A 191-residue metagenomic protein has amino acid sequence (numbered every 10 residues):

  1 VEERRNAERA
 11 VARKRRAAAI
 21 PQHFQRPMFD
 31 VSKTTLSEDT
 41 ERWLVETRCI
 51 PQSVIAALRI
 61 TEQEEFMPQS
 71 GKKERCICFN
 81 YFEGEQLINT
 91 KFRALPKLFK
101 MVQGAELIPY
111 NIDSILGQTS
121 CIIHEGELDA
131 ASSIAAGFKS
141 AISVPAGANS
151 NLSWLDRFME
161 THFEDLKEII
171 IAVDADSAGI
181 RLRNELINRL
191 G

Functional and structural regions predicted by a protein language model:
V1-G84, E106-L107, I112-T119: TOPRIM metal-binding catalytic domain and adjacent DNA-binding surface shared by DnaG-type primases
K33, I122-I123, G179: Charged, low-complexity surface patches
V45, I55, I134-A135, I187: Residue-level preference for well-ordered alpha-helical positions
C49-I50, F138, G191: Short phosphate-binding/catalytic loops that engage adenosine nucleotides
E65-K167, R183: Phosphate-handling DNA/RNA-contact segment within nucleic-acid enzymes
A175-S177: Short beta-alpha junction loops
R181-G191: Short, aromatic/basic amphipathic alpha-helical patches
